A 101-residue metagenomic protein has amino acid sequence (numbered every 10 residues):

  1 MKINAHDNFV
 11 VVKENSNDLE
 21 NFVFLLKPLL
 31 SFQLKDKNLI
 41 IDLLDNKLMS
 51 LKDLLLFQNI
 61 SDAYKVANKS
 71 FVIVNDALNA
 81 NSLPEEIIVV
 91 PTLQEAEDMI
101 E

Functional and structural regions predicted by a protein language model:
M1-P28: STAS-typified acidic loop motif
H6, S61-L83: Short aromatic-glycine-(Arg/Gly/Cys) micro-motifs in beta-strand/loop hairpins
V12-E14, L39-L44, I73-V74: Conserved beta-strand segments of the P-loop GTPase G domain that flank and frequently precede/overlap
V23-L54: Short, glycine-/small-residue-enriched flexible loop/hinge segments at domain edges that mediate gating
L51-D53, P84-I87: Short, solvent-exposed loop/turn segments at secondary-structure boundaries
I88-A96: Short acidic-hydrophobic, aromatic-tinged amphipathic segments that line or gate anion-handling sites
E97-E101: A charged, well-structured terminal subsegment
